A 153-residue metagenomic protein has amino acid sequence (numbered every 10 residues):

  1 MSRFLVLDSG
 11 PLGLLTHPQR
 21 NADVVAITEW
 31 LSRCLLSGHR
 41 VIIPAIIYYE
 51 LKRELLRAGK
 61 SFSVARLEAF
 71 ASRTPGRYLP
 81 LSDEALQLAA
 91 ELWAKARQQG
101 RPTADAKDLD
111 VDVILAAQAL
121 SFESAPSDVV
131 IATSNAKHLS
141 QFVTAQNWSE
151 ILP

Functional and structural regions predicted by a protein language model:
M1-I43, E54-A71: Short, well-structured N-terminal submotif of metal-dependent ribonuclease cores
L12, Y48-L51, L86, L139: A generic structural signal for short hydrophobic patches within well-formed alpha-helices
S32-S37, A96-R101, L120-V129, N147: Alpha-helix termini
L51, K107-V129: Acidic, metal-associated active-site segment
P75-R101: Acidic catalytic patch
G76-L81, N147-P153: Short acidic-hydrophobic, aromatic-tinged amphipathic segments that line or gate anion-handling sites
H138-T144: Short loop/helix-cap segments at secondary-structure boundaries that form the rim of catalytic
